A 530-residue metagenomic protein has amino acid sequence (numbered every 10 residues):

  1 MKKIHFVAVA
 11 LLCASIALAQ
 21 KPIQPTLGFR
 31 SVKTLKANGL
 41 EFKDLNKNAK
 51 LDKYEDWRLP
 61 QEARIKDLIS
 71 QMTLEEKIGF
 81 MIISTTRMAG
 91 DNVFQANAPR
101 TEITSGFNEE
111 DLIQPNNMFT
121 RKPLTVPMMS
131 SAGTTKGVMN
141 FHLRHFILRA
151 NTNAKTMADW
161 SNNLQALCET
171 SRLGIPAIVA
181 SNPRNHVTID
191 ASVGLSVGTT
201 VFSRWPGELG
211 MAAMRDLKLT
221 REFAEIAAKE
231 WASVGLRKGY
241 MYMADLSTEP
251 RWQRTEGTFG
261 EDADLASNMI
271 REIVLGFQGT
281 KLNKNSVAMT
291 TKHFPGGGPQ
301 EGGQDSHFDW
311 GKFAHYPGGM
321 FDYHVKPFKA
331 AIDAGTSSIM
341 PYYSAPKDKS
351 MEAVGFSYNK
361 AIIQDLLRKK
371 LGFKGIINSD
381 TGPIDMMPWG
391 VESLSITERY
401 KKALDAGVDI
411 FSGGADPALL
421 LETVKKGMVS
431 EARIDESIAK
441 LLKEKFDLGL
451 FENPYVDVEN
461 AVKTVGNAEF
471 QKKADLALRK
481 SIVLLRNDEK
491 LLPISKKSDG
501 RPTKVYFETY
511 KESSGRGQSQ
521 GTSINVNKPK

Functional and structural regions predicted by a protein language model:
M1-K21: Bacterial Sec-dependent N-terminal signal peptides
L18-K530: Glycoside hydrolase catalytic-domain context in secreted enzymes
